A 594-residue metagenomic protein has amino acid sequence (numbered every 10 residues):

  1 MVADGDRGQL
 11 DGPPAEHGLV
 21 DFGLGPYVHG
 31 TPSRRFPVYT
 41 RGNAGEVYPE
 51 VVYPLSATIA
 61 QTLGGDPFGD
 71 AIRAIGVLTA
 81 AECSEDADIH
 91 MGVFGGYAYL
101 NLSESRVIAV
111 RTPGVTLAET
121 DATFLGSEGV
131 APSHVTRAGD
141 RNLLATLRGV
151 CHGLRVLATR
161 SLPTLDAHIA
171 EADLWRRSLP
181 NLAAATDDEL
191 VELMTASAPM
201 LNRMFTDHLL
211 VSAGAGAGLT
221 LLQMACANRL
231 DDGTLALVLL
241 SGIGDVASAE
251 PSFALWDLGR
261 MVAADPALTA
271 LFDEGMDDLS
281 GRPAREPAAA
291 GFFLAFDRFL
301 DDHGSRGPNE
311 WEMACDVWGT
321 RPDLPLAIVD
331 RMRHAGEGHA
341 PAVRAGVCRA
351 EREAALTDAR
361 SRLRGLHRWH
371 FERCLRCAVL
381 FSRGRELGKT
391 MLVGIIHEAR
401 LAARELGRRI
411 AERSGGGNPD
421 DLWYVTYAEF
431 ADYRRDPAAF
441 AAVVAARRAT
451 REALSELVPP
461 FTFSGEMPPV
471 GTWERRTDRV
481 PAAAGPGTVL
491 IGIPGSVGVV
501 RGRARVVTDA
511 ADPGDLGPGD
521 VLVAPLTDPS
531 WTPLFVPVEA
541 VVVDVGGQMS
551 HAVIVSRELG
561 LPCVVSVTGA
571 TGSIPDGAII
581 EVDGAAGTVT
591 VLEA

Functional and structural regions predicted by a protein language model:
M1-R34, A504-D520, P525-A594: Acidic, glycine-rich flexible loop/linker segments
V2-R383, M391, E398: N-terminal, non-catalytic alpha-helical interaction modules of very large eukaryotic scaffold proteins
D245, G307, G417-N418, C563: Residue-level detector of short coil/turn "hinge" positions at structural boundaries
S280, V379, R383, R408 (+3 more regions): Charged, amphipathic alpha-helical interaction segments
R352, W423-T426, L534: N-terminal alpha-helical segment
R373-E466: Extended, domain-scale alpha-helical bundle/helix-rich regions
T426, R434, V443-A511: Long, charge-dense accessory insertions within large macromolecular proteins
